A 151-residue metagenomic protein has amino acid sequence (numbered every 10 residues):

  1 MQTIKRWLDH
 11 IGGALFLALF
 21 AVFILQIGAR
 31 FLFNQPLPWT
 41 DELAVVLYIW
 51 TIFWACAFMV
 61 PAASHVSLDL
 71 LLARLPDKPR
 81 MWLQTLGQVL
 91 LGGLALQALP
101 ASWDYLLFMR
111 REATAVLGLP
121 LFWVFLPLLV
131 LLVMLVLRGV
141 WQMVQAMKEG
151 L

Functional and structural regions predicted by a protein language model:
M1-L151: Alpha-helical transmembrane segments and membrane-interface helix-loop junctions in multi-pass membrane proteins
